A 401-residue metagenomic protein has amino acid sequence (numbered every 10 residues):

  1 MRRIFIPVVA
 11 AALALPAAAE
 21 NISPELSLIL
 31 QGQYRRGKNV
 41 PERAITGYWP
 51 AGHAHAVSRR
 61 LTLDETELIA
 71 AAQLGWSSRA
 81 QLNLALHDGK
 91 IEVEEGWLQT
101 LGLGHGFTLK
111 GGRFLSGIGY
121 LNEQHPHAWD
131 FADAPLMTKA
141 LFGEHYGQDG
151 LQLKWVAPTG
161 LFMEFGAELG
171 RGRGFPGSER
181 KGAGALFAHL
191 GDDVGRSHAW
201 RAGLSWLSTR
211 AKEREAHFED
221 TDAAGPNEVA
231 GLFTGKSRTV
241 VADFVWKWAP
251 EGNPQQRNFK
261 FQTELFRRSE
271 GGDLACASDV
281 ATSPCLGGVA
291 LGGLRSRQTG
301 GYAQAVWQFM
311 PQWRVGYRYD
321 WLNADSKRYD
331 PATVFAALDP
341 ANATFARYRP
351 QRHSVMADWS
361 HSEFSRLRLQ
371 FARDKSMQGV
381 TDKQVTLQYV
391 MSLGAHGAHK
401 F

Functional and structural regions predicted by a protein language model:
R2-V8: Sec-dependent signal peptide recognition, specifically the positively charged N-region followed immediately by
A14-A17: N-terminal signal peptide c-region/cleavage motif recognized by signal peptidases
E20-R196, T299, Q304-K327: Outer membrane beta-barrel
A54-H55, W97, N122, D130 (+1 more regions): Outer-membrane beta-barrel pore domains
